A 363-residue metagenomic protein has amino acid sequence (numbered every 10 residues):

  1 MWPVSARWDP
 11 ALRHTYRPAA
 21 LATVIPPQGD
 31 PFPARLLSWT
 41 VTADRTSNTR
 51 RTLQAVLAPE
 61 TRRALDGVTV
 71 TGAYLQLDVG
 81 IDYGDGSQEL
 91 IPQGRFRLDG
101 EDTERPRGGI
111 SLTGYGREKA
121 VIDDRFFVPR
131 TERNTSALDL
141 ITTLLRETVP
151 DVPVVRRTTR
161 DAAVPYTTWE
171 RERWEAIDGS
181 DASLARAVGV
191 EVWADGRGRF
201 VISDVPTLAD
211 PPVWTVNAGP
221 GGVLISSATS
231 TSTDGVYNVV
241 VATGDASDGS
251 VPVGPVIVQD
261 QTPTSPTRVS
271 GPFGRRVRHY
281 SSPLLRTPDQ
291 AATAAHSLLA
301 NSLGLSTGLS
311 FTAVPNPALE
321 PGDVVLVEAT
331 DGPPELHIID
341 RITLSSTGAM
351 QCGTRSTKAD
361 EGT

Functional and structural regions predicted by a protein language model:
M1-P18, A22-Q28, D204-S345, G362-T363: Acidic, small/polar-enriched beta strand-loop surface segments
M1-V128, R186-G189, P206-S230, G308: Assembly/oligomerization scaffold segments
L53, F96, L112, F200 (+5 more regions): A broad, low-specificity signal marking well-ordered, structured residues that form hydrophobic/aromatic
D102-P106, R341-A349: Short, conserved beta-turn/loop elements at beta-strand boundaries and strand-helix junctions
E104-S232: Charged- and aromatic-enriched interaction segments used to assemble and dock large macromolecular complexes
G114-G116, G244, S356: Flexible glycine-/small-residue-rich
Q351-T363: Protruding loop/beta-arch "assembly-hinge" segments enriched in small, turn-prone residues
